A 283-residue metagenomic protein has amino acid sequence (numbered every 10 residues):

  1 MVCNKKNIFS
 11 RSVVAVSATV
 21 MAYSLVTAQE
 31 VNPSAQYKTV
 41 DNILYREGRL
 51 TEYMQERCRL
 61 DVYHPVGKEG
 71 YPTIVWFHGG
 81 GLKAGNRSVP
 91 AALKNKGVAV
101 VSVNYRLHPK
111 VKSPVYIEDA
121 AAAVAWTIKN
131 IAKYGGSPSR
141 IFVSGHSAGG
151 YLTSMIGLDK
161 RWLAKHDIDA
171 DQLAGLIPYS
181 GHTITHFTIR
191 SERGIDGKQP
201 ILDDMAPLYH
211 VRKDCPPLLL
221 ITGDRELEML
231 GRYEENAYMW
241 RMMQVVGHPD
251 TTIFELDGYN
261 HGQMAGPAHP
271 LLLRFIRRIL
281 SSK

Functional and structural regions predicted by a protein language model:
Q29-G67: N-terminal cap/lid segment of alpha/beta-hydrolase-fold proteins
G70-G79: Short beta-strand element of the alpha/beta-hydrolase
N86-S102: Short amphipathic alpha-helix adjacent to the substrate-entry channel of hydrolases
K112-I131: Alpha/beta-hydrolase active-site loop
K129-R190: Primarily recognizes the serine-hydrolase "nucleophile elbow" in alpha/beta-hydrolase and SGNH/GDSL folds
P178-H210: Mobile cap/lid helix-loop segments that gate and shape the active-site cleft of serine hydrolases
D196-P200, G223-T251: Active-site-adjacent alpha-helix of alpha/beta-hydrolase-fold enzymes
I221, A237, Q244-K283: C-terminal catalytic histidine-bearing segment of alpha/beta-hydrolase fold enzymes
